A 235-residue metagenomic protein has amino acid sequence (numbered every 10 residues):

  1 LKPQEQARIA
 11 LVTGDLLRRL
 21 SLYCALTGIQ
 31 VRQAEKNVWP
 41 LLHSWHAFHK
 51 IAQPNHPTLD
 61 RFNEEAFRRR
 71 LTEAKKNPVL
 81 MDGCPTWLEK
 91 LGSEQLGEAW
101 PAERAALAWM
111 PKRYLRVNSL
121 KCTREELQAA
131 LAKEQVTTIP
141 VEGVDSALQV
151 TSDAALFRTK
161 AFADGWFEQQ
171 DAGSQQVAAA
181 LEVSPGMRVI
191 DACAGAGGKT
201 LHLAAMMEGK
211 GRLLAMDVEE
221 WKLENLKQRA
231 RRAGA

Functional and structural regions predicted by a protein language model:
L1-F157: Class I Rossmann-like S-adenosyl-L-methionine
E125-A235: Rossmann-like S-adenosyl-L-methionine
